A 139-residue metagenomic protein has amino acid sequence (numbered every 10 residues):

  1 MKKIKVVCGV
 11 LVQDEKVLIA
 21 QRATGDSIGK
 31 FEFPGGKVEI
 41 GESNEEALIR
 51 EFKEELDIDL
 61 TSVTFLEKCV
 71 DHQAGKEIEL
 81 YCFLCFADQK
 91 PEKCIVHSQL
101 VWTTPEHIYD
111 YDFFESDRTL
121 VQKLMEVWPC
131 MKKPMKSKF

Functional and structural regions predicted by a protein language model:
M1-V17, K68: Conserved N-terminal beta-strand and adjoining loop/helix that marks the start of the Nudix/MutT-like hydrolase domain
K5-V7, E15, I78-Y81, S98: Change "...and in nucleic-acid phosphodiester-cleaving endonucleases..." to "...and in nucleic-acid processing enzymes
L11-V12, I19, C85, W102: Conserved hydrophobic "DFG−1" position in protein kinase catalytic cores
Q13-E54: Conserved Nudix-box catalytic region and its N-terminal flanking loop in Nudix hydrolases and closely related
V38, I108-Y109, V121: A generic structural signal for short hydrophobic patches within well-formed alpha-helices
I58-K68: A short coil-to-beta-strand element that immediately follows conserved catalytic motifs
C69-E92, V101, P105, D117 (+1 more regions): Active-site-adjacent beta-strand/loop module that shapes the phosphate/pyrophosphate-binding cleft
S116-F139: Charged phosphate-binding loop/patch that engages nucleotide di/tri-phosphates or the phosphate backbone of nucleic
